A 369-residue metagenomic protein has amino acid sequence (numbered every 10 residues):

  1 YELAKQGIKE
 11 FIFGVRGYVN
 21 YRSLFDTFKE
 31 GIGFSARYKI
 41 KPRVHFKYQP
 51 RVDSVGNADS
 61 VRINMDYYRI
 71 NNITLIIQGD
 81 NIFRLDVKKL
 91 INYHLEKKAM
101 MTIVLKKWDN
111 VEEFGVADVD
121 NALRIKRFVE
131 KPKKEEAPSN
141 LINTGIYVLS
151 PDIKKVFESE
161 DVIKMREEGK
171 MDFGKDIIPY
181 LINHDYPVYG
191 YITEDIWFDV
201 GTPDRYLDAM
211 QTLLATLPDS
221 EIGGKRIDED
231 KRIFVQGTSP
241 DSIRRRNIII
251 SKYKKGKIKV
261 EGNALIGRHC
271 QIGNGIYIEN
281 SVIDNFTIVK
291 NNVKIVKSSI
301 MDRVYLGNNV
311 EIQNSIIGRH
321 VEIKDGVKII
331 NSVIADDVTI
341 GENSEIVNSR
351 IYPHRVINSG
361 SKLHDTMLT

Functional and structural regions predicted by a protein language model:
Y1-Q78, I82-K89, G326, N343 (+1 more regions): Conserved N-terminal catalytic core of the sugar/cofactor nucleotidyltransferase
I12-R16, V104-L105, I316, V333: Short internal beta-strands
V19-N20, V148, I295: Short alpha-helical
F28, R84-E160: Conserved core of the sugar-phosphate nucleotidyltransferase
T74, I82, V116, G145-I146 (+2 more regions): A residue-level structural signature of the nucleotidyltransferase/glycosyltransferase Rossmann-like core
D152, D161-T369: Left-handed beta-helix
